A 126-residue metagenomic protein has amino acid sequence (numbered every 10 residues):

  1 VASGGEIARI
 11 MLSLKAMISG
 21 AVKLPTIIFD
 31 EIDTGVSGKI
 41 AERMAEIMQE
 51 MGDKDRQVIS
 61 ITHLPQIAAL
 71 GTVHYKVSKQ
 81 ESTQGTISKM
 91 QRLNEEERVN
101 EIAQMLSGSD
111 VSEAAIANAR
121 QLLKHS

Functional and structural regions predicted by a protein language model:
V1-L12, T34-G38: Conserved ABC ATPase signature
G5-I27, M51: GG-anchored amphipathic helix commonly corresponding to the ABC/SMC/Rad50 NBD signature/C-loop
M17, T34, S82: Short, glycine-/Ser/Thr-/acidic-enriched flexible segments
A21-V22, T34-E42: Conserved D-loop-proximal element of ABC-family nucleotide-binding domains
D30-E31: Walker B catalytic acidic pair
K39-S126: C-terminal lobe/lid and adjacent interdomain/linker elements of RecA-like ASCE P-loop ATPase modules
